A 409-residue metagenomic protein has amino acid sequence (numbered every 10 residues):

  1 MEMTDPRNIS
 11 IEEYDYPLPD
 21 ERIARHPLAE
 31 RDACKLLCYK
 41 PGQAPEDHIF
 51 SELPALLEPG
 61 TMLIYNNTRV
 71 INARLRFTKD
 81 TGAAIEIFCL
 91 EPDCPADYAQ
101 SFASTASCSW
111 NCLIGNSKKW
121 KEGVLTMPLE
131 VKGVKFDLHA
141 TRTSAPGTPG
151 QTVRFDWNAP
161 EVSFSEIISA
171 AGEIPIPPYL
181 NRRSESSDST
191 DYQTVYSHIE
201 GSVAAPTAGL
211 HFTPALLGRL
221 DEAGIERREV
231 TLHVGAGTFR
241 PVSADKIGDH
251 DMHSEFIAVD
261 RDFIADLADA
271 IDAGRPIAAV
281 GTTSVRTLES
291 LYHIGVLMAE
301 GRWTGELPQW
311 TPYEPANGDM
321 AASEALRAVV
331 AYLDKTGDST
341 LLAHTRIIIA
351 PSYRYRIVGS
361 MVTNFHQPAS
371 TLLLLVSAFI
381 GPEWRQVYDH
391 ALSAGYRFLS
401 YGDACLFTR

Functional and structural regions predicted by a protein language model:
E2-R409: Surface-exposed, charge/polar-rich loops and edge strands
